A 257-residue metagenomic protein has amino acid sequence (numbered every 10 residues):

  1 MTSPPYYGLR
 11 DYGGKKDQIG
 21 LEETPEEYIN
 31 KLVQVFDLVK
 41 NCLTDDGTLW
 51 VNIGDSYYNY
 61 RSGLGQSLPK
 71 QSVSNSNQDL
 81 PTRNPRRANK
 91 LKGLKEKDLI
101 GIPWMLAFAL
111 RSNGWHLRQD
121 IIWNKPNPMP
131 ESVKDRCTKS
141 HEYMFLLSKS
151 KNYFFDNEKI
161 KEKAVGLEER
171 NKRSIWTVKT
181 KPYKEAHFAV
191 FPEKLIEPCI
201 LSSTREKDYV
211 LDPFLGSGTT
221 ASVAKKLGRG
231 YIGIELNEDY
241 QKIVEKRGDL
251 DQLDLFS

Functional and structural regions predicted by a protein language model:
M1-G248, L255: Core catalytic lobe of class I
